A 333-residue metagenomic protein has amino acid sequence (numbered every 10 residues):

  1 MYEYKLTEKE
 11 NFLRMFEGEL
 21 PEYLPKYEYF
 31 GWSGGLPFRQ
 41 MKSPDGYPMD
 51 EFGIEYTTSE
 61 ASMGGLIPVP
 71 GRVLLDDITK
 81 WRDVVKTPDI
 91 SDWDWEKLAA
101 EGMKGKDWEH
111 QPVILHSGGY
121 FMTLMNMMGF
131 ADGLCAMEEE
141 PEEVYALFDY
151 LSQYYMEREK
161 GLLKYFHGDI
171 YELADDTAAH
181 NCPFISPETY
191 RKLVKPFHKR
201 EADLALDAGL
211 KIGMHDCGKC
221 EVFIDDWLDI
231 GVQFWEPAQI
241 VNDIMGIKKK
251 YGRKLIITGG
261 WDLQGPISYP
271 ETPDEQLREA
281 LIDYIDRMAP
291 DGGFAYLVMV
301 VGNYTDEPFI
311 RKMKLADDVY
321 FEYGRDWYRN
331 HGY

Functional and structural regions predicted by a protein language model:
M1-E28, M49, V84-Y333: Active-site loop segments of alpha/beta catalytic cores
S33-A99: Helix-coil boundary/capping segments in enzymes
